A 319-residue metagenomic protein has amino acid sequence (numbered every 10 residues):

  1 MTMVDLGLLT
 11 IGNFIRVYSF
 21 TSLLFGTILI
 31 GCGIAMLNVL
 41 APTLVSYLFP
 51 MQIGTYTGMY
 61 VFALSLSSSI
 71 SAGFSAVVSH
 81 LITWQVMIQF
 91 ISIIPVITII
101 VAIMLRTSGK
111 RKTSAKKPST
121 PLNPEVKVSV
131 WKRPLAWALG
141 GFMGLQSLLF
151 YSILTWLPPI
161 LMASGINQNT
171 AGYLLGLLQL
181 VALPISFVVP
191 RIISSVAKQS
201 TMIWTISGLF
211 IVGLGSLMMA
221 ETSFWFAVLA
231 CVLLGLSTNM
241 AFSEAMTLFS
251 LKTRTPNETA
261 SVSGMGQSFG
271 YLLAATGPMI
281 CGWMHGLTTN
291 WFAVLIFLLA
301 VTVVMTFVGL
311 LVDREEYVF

Functional and structural regions predicted by a protein language model:
M1-F14, T201-S216: Structural signature of the two symmetry-related core transmembrane helices
F20, M51-K110: Helix-loop-helix hairpin linking two adjacent transmembrane segments in secondary transporters
G26-F62: Cytoplasmic helix-loop-helix junction between adjacent transmembrane helices in 12-TM secondary transporters
M36-F49, M240-R254: Intracellular juxtamembrane helix-capping segments at the cytosolic ends of symmetry-related transmembrane helices
K110-L139: Juxtamembrane intracellular "pre-TM" segments in multi-pass secondary transporters
K132-S186: Extracytoplasmic gate region of multi-pass secondary transporters
I185-K198: Helix-to-loop junctions at the C-terminal end of transmembrane segments in multipass secondary transporters
L251-N290, L298: A late C-terminal transmembrane helix in Major Facilitator Superfamily
